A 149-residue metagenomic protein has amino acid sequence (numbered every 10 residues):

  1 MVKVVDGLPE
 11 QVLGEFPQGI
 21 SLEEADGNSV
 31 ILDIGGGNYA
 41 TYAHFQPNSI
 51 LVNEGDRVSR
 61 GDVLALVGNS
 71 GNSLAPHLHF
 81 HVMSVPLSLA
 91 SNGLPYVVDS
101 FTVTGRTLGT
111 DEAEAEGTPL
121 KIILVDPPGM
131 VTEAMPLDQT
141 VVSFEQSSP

Functional and structural regions predicted by a protein language model:
M1-Q46: Zn2+-dependent peptidoglycan hydrolase active-site motif and core
V2-K3, H44-P47, L66-N69, S84: A residue-level detector for short acidic-glycine micro-motifs
Q18, S59-G71: Short hydrophobic beta/alpha edge segments that flank linear recognition/processing sites
I20-L22, L51, D56, H81-P149: Acidic, glycine-rich catalytic/binding loops that coordinate metals and/or anionic ligands
G27, G37, A75-H79, G93: Active-site lining segments that contact anionic ligands and/or coordinate catalytic metals
V30-I31, A65-L66, P76-M83: Active-site scaffold segments
N38-G61: Short histidine-centered loop motifs in beta-beta connectors
L51-N53, N69-P76: Short glycine/proline-centered loop/turn elements that form peptide/ligand docking sites
